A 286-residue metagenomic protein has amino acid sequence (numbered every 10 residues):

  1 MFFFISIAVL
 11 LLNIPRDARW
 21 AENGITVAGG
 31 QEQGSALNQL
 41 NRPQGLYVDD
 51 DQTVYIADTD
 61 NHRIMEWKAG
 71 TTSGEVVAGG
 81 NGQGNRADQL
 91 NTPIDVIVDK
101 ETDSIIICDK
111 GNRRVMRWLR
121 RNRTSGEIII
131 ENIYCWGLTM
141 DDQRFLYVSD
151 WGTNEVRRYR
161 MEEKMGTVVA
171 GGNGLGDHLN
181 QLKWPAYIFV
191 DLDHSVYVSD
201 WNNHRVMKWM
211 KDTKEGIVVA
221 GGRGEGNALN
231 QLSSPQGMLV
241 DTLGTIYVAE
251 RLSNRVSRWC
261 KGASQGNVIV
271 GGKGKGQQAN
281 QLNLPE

Functional and structural regions predicted by a protein language model:
F2-T26, G30: Blade/loop signatures of beta-propeller domains
L10-N13, A28-H62: Beta-strand-rich domains and repeat architectures in extracellular enzymes and scaffolds, especially beta-propellers
T26-A36, E75-R86, T124-I129, V168-H178 (+2 more regions): A short beta-strand motif characteristic of beta-propeller blades
A36-D51, R86-T102, E131-L146, L175-V196 (+2 more regions): Beta-rich, blade/repeat-based domains predominating in secreted/periplasmic proteins but also intracellular
D51, T59, A69, E101 (+8 more regions): Short loop/turn segments immediately following the C-termini of beta-strands
Y55-D58, V98, I106-D109, Y147-S149 (+4 more regions): Residue position within the beta-strands of beta-propeller blades
H62-M65, R113-M116, N154-R157, G166 (+2 more regions): Structural signal for beta-propeller blades
K68-T72, W118-R123, R160-K164, M210-K214 (+1 more regions): Short loop/turn segments that connect beta-strands within beta-propeller blades
